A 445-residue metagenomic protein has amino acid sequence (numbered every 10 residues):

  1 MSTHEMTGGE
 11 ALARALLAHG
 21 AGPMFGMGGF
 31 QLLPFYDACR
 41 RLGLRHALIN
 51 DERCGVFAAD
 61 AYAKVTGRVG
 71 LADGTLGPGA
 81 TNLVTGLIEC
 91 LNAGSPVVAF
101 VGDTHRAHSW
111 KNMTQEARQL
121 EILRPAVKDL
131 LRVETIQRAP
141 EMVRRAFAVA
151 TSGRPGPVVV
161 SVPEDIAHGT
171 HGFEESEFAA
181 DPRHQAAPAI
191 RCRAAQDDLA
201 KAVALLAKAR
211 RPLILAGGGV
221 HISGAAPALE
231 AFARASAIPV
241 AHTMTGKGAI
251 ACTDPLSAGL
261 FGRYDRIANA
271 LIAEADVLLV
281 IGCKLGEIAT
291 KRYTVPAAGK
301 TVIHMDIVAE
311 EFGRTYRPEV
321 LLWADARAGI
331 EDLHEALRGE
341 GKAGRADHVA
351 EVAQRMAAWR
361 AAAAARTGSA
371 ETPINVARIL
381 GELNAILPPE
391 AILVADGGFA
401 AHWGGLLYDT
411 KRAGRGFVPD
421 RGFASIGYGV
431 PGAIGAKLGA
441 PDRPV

Functional and structural regions predicted by a protein language model:
M1-T3, Q137, A204, A209 (+1 more regions): Phosphate/pyrophosphate-binding active-site segments
S2-A58, I166-A204, A228-A249, T253-E274 (+2 more regions): A cross-family phosphate/adenosyl-ligand binding-site feature
G9-A13, L17-G20, F30-D37, R355-D442: Active-site diphosphate/adenylate-binding microenvironment
G9-G22, A61-T66, L91, V149-R154 (+5 more regions): Glycine-rich phosphate/diphosphate-binding loops that line cofactor/substrate pockets in enzymes
G22-P23, A58, K64-V101, R124-F178 (+7 more regions): Structural signature of the thiamine diphosphate
F30-R106, I267-N269, E274-G286, W403-V445: Thiamine diphosphate
K64, G218-M305, K411-R443: Glycine-rich, anion-gripping cofactor-binding loops and their flanking helix/strand elements in enzyme active sites
T104-H105, V162-H168, G218-V220, A309 (+1 more regions): Glycine-rich beta-alpha junction loops
